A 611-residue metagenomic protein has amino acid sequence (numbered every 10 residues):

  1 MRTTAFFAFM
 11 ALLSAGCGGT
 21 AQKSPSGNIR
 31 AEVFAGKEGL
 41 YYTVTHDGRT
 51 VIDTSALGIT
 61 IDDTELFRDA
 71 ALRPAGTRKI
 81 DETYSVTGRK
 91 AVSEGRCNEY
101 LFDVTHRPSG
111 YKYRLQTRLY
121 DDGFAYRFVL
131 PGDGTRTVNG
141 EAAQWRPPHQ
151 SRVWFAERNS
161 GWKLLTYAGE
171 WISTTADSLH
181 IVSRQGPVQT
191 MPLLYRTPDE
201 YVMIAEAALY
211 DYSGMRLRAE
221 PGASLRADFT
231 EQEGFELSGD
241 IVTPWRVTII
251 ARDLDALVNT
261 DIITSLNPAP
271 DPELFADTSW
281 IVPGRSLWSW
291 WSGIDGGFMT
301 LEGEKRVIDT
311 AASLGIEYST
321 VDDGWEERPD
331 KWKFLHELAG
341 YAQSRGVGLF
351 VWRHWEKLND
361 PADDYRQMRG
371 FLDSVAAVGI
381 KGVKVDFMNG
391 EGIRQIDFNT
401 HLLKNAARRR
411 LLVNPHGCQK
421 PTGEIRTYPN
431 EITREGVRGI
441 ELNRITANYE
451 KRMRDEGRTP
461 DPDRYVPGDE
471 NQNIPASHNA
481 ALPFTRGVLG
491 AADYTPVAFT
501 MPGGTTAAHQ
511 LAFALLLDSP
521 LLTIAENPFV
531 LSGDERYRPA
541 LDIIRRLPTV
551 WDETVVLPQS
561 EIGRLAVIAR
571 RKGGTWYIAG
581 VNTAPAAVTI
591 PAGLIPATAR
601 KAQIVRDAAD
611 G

Functional and structural regions predicted by a protein language model:
T4-S14: Sec-dependent N-terminal signal peptides
L12-K23: Bacterial Sec-dependent signal peptides at the C-terminal "C-region" and cleavage site
A21-A269: N-terminal accessory beta-strand-rich subdomains and adjacent acidic, glycine-rich linkers that precede catalytic cores
F128, A311, D386, V413 (+2 more regions): Conserved, mostly hydrophobic/aromatic
S238-Y318: An acidic-aromatic substrate-binding cleft motif
G324-T506: Aromatic- and carboxylate-enriched substrate-binding clefts and catalytic-loop regions of carbohydrate-active enzymes
F499-K572: Glycine-rich, aromatic-lined ligand/substrate-binding cores of catalytic and carbohydrate-binding domains
E561-T598: Carbohydrate-binding surface patches
